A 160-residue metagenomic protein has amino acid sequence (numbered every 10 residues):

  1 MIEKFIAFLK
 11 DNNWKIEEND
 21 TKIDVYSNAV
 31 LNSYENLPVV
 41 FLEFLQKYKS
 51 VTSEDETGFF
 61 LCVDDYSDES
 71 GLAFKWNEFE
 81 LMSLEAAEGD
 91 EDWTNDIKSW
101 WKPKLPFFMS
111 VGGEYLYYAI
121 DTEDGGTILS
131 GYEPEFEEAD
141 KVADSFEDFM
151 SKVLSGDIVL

Functional and structural regions predicted by a protein language model:
M1-G112, D157: A surface-exposed partner-binding patch
Y115-D121: Short, surface-exposed beta-strand/loop micro-motifs that present aromatic residues
Y117, S130-V159: Glycine-rich, aromatic-bearing surface loops/beta-hairpins
G125-G126: A short alpha->loop->secondary-structure connector
